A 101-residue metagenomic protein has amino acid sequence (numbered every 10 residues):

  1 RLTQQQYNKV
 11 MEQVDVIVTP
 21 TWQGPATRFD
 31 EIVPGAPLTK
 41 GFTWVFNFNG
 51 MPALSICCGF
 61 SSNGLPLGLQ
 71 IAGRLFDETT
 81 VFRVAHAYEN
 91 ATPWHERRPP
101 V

Functional and structural regions predicted by a protein language model:
R1-F48, E96-V101: Serine-dependent amide/ester hydrolase catalytic core
L2, F48-V101: Structural helix-boundary/capping segments
